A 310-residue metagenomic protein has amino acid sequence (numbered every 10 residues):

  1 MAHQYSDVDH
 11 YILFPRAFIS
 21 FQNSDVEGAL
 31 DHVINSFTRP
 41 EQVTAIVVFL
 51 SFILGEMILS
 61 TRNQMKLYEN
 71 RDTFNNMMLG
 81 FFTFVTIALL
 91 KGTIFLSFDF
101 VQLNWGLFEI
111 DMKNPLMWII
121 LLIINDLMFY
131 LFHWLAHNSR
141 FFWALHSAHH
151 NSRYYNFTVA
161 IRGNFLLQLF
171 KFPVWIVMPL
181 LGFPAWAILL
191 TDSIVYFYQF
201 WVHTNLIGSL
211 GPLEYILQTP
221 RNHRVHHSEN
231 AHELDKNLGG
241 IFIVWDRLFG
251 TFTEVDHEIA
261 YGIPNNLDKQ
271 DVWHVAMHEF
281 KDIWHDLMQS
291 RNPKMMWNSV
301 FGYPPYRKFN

Functional and structural regions predicted by a protein language model:
A2-N35, Y154-T158, W201-N310: Cytosolic/stromal cytosol-facing helical appendages immediately following the last transmembrane segment
A2-R39, D99-M117, V177-L189: Helix-coil boundary and interhelical linker segments in multi-pass alpha-helical membrane proteins
Y5-F21, V48-G55, W134-L145: Short, charged cytosolic
A29-L50, R71-I87: Alpha-helical transmembrane segments in multi-pass membrane proteins
V48-S60, L122, D126-L127: Central hydrophobic cores of alpha-helical transmembrane segments in multi-pass inner-membrane proteins across all
L54-F74: Membrane-interface helix-loop junction between the first two transmembrane segments
R62-Q64, I94-N104, L135-F141: Membrane-helix interface/capping segments
F81-T93, F108-N265: Membrane-embedded catalytic scaffold of the fatty acid hydroxylase/desaturase
